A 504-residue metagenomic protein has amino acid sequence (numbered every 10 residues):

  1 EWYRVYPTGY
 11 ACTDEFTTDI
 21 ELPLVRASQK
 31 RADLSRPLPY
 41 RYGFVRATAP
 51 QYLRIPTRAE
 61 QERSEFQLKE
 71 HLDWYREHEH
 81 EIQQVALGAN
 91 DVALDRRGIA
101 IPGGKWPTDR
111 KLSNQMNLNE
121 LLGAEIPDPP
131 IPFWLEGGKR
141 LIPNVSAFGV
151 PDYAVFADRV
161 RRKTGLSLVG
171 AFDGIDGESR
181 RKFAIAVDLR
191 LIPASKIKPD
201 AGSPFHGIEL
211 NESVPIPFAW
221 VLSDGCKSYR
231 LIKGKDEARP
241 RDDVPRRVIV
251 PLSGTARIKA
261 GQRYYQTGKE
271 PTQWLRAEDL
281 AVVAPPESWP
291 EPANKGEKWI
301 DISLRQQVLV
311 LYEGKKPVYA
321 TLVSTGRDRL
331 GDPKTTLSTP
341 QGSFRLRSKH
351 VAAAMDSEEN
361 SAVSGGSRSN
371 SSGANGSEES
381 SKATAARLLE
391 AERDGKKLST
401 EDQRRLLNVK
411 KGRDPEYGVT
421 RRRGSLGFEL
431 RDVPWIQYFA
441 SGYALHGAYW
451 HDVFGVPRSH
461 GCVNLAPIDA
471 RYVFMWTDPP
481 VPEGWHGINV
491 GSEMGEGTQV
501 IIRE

Functional and structural regions predicted by a protein language model:
E1, K163-V169, P245-I249, P480 (+1 more regions): Loop/turn positions that initiate beta-strands
W2, K163, R180-R181, I216 (+8 more regions): Extracytoplasmic
Y3, D242, Q307, F344 (+1 more regions): Solvent-exposed, polar/charged alpha-helical surfaces in well-ordered, non-transmembrane soluble domains, broadly
R4-P151, I185-C226, Q266-K298: Boundary regions of SH3-family modules and the immediately adjacent low-complexity/disordered segments in eukaryotic
A100-G174, T400-D432: Intrinsically disordered, low-complexity acidic Ser/Thr-rich regulatory segments
G149-T164, I232-V248: SH3/SH3-like (including bacterial SH3b) beta-barrel domains that bind proline-rich motifs or cell-wall ligands
G254-E359, V363-N408: Cell wall/extracellular polymer interaction/catalysis modules
A293-K295, D328, T335-Q341, S357-E504: Exported/periplasmic cell-wall-interacting domains
